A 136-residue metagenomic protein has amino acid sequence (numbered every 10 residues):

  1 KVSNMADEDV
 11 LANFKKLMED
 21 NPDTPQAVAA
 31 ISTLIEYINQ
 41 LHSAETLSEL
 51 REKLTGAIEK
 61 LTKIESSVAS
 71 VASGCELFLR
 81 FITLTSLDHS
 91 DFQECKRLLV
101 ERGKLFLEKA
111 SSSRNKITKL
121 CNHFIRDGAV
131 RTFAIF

Functional and structural regions predicted by a protein language model:
V2-K96: Long amphipathic alpha-helical segments
C95-V100, H123: Generic detector of short, locally flexible boundary/turn motifs and exposed helical patches
L99-E108: Short glycine/proline- and acidic residue-enriched helix-loop micro-motifs that form flexible lids or anion-recognition
K109-D127: A short, well-structured juxtamembrane/interface segment
A129-I135: Short glycine-rich phosphate-binding loop at a beta-alpha junction
